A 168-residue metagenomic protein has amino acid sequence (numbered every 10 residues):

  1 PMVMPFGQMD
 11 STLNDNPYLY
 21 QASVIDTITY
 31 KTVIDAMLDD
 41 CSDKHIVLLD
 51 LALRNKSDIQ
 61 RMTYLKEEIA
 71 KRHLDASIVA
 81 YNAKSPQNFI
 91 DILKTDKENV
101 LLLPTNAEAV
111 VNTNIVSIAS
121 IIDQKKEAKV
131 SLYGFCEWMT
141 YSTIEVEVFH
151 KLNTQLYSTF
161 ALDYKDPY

Functional and structural regions predicted by a protein language model:
P1-E68, Y133-I144: Extracytoplasmic ligand/sensor domains, especially the bilobed periplasmic-binding protein
P1-F6, H45-L51, V79, D96-N114 (+1 more regions): Periplasmic-binding protein-like
I25-T29, L93-L103, H150-A161: A polyampholytic, Gly/Pro-enriched intrinsically disordered region
A36, R61-Y64, F89-I92, N112-I122 (+1 more regions): A short acidic, amphipathic alpha-helical/loop segment
D39-S42, I92-E98, Q124-A128: Flexible, charged surface loops at secondary-structure boundaries
E68-D96: A short, well-structured beta->alpha microelement
Y81-P86, N106-E108, C136-T140, L162-D163: Glycine-rich beta-alpha junction loops
T113-Y168: Extracellular/periplasmic periplasmic-binding protein-like sensory domains
